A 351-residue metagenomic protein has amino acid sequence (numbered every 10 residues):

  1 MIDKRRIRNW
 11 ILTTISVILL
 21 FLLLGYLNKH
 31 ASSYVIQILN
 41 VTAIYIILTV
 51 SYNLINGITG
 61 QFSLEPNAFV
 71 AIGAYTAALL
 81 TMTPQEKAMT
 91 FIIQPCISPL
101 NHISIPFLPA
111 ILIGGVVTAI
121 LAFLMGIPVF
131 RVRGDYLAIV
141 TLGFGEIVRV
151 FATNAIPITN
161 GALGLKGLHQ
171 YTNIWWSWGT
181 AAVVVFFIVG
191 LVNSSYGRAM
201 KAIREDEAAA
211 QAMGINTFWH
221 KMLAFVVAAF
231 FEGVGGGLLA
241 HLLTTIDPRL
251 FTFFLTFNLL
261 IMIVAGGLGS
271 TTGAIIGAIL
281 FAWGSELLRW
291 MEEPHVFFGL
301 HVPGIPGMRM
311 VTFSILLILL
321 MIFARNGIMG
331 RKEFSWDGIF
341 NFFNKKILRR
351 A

Functional and structural regions predicted by a protein language model:
M1-A351: Transmembrane alpha-helices and adjacent helix-loop boundaries
